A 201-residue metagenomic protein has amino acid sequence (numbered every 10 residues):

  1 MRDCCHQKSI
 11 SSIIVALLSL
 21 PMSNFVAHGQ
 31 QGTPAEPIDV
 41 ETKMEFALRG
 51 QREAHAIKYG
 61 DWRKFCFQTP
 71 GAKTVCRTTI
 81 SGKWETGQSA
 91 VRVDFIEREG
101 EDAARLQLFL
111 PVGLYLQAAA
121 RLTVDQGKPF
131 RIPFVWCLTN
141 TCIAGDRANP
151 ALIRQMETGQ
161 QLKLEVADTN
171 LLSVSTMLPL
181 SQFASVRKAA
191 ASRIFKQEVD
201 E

Functional and structural regions predicted by a protein language model:
M1, M22, P34-P37: Intrinsically disordered, low-complexity regulatory regions of eukaryotic regulatory proteins
M1-I14: Bacterial N-terminal signal peptides that target proteins for export
R2-D3, L18, P129, P133: Well-ordered, non-transmembrane segments within structured domains
C4, S23-G29: Short, low-complexity disordered leader/linker segments with a strong preference for bacterial N-terminal type II
S12-S23: Bacterial N-terminal signal peptides
H28-E201: A generic "folded-domain core" signal
